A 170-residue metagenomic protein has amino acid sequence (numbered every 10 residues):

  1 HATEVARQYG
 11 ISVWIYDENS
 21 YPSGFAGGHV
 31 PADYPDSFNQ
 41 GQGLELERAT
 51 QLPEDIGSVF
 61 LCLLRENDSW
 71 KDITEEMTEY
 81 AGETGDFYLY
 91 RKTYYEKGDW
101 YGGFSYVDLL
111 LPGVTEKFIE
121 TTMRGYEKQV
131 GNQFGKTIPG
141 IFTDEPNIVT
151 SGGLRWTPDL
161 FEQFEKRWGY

Functional and structural regions predicted by a protein language model:
H1-Y170: Mature extracytoplasmic enzyme cores
